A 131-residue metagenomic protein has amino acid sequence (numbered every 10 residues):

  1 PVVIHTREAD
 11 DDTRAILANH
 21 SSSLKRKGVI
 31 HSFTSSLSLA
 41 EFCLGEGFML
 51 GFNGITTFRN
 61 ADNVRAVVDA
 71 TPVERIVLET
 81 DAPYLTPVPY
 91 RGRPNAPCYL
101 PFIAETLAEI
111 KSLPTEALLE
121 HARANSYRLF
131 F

Functional and structural regions predicted by a protein language model:
P1-V77: Catalytic pocket-lining loop regions of alpha/beta-barrel enzymes, especially the amidohydrolase/enolase/GH5 lineages
E8, R59, N95-C98, L113: Residue-level signal for the nucleotide or nucleotide-sugar donor/cofactor binding architecture
A9-D11, L85, S126: Short, active-site-adjacent cap segments at secondary-structure transitions
D12, N63, N95-F102: Short amphipathic alpha-helical segments
H31, C43, D81, L118 (+1 more regions): Divalent metal-coordination and catalytic microenvironments
E74-A96, L118: Short acidic/histidine-rich active-site segments
C98-F131: Mid-to-C-terminal alpha-helical segments outside catalytic/metal-binding sites
